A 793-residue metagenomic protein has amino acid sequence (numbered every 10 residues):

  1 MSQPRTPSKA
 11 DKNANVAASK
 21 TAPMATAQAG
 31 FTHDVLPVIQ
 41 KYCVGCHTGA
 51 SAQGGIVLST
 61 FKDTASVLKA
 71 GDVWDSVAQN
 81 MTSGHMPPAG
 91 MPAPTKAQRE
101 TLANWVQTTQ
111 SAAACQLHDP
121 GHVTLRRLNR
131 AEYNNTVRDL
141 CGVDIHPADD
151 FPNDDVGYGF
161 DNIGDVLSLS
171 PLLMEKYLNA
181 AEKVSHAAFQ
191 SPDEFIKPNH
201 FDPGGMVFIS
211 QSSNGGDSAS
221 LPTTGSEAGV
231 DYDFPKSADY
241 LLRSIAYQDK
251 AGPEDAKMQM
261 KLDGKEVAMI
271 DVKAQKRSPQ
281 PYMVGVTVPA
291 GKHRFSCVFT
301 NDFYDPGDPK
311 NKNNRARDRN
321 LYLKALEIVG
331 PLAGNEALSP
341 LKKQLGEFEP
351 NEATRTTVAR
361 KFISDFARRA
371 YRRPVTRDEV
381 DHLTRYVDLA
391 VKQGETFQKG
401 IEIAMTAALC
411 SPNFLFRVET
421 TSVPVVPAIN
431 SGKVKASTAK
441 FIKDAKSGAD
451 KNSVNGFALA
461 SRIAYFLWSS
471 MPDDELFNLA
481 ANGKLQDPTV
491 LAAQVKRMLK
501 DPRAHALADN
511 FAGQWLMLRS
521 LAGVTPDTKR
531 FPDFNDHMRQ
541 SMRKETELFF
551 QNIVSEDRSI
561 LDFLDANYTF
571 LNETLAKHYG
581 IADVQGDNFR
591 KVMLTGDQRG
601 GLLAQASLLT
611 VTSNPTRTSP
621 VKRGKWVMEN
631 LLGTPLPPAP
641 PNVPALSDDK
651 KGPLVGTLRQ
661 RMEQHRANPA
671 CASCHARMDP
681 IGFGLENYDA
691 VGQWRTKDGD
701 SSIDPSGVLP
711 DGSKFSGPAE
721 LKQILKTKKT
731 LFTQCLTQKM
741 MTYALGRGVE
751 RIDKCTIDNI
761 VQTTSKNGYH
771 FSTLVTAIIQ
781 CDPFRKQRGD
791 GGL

Functional and structural regions predicted by a protein language model:
M1-N199, V298-Y304, N311-P350, R368-R385 (+13 more regions): Aromatic- and Gly/Pro-enriched helix-to-coil junctions and flexible linker segments
S2-S76, S83, G90-K96, A576 (+6 more regions): Sequence context surrounding c-type heme c attachment/ligation sites in exported
S66-K69, I270-S278, G285-G291: Short proline/glycine- and polar residue-rich coil/turn motifs
W105, T124, E132, T136 (+13 more regions): Extended surface/linker regions that mediate inter-domain or inter-protein docking in multi-component redox
Y240, H293-F295: A short tyrosine-centered beta-strand micro-motif
I363, F397, L415-V434, T438-F441 (+8 more regions): Long, ordered, helix-rich scaffold segments
E379, L383, I401, C410-R417 (+9 more regions): Extended, hydrophobic alpha-helical segments in both membrane/secreted and soluble proteins
Q393-T396, S470-M471, G483-Q486, I581-G586 (+5 more regions): Secondary-structure transition/capping motifs at alpha-helix termini and the adjoining loop/turn into the next element
